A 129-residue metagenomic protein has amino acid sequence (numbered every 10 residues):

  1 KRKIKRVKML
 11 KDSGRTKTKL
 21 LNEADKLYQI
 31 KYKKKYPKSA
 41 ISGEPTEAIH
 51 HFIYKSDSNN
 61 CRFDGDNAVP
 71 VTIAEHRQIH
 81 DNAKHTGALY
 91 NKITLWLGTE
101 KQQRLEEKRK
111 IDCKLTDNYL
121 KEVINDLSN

Functional and structural regions predicted by a protein language model:
K1-K31, P45-T46, R104-N129: A boundary/linker detector
E23-Y36, C61-G65: Short, flexible, mixed-charge glycine/proline-rich loop motifs that serve as phosphate/nucleic-acid-contacting
A40-V69: Histidine-centered nuclease catalytic patch
A68-G98: Short Cys/His-centered divalent metal-binding micro-motifs
T94, E100-E107: Charged, polyampholytic interaction/assembly segments that form long, compositionally biased interfaces
